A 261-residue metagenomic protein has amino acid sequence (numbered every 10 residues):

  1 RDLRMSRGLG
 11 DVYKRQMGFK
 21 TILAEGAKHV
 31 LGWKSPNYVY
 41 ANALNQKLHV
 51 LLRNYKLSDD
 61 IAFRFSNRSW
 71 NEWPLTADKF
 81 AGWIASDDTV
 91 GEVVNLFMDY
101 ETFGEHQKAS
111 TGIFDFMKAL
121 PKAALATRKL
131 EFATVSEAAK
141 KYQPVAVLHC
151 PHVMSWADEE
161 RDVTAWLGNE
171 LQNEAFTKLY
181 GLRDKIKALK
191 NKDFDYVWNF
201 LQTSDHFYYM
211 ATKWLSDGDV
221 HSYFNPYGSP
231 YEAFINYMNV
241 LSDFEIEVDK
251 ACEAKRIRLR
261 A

Functional and structural regions predicted by a protein language model:
R1, L23-A24, M98: Conserved beta-strand positions
D2-Y13: Single conserved hydrophobic/aromatic residue that forms the stacking wall/gate of nucleotide- or nucleobase-binding
D11-K20, T111-K118: Short, electropositive alpha-helical surface patch
K14-L52: Acidic, His- and aromatic-enriched active-site or binding-groove loops in soluble protein domains that engage sugars
N37-L48, L52-Y55, N67-W70, G82-A261: Active-site and substrate-binding clefts of carbohydrate-active enzymes
K56-R64: A conserved mid-domain beta-alpha-beta active-site/ligand-binding segment of alpha/beta enzyme cores
A77: Active-site/ligand-binding-proximal alpha/beta "capping" segment
